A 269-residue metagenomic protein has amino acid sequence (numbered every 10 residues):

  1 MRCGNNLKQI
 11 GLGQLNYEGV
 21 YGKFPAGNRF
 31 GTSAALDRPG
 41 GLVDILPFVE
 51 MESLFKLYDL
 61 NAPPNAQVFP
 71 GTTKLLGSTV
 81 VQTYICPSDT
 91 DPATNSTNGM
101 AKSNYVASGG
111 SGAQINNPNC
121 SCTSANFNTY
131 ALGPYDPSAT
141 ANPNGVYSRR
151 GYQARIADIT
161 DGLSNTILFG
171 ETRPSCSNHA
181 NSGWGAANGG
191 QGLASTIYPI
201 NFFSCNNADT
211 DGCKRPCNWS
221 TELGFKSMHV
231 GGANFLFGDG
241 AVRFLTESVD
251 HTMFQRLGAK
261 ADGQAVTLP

Functional and structural regions predicted by a protein language model:
M1-L57, V242: Conserved hydrophobic/amphipathic alpha-helical signal-anchor segments
C3, G27-R29, L57-L60, N95-A101 (+1 more regions): Short, solvent-exposed loop/turn and secondary-structure capping segments
K8, V43, V81-Y84, S103 (+2 more regions): Residue-level detector of short, conserved catalytic/binding motifs and their immediate flanks
V20-R38, K74, C213-G232: Short, well-ordered junction/capping motifs at the entry into regular secondary structure
G31-S88, Y152, G162: Extracellular/periplasmic head regions of type IV pilus-like filament subunits
R38-G41, T79-V81, M100, M228-V230 (+1 more regions): Short, solvent-exposed loop/turn segments at the edges of secondary structure
P64-Q67, T90, S103, S108-P269: Hydrophobic alpha-helical interface faces used for helix-helix packing
P87-T97: Active-site-adjacent helix/loop patches that line small-molecule binding or acyl-intermediate pockets
